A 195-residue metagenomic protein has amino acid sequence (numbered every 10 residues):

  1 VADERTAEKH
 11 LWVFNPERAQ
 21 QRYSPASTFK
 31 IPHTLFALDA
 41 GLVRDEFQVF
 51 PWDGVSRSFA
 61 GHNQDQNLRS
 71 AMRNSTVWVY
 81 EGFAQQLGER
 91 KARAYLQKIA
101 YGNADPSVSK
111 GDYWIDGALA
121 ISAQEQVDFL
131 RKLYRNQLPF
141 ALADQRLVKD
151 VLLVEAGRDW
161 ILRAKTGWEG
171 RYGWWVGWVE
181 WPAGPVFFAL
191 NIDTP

Functional and structural regions predicted by a protein language model:
V1-S24, G41: Short pre-catalytic segments that frame enzyme active sites
T6, V43, V77-V79, Y101-N103 (+4 more regions): Solvent-exposed loop/turn segments at secondary-structure junctions within structured extracellular/periplasmic domains
F14-Q20, N63-D65, R73-Y80, S107-W114 (+2 more regions): Flexible glycine/proline-enriched surface loops and loop-helix/loop-strand junctions
R18, R22, Q85-R90, Y134-P195: Structured C-terminal helix/loop/strand segments within mature extracytoplasmic catalytic/sensor domains
R22-F47, A71, Q126, F188: Active-site SXXK
L38-V55, F140-Q145: Short, well-structured active-site flanking segments
A60-H62, N67-L68, Y80-R135: Mid-domain, small-residue-enriched loop/turn segments at the edges of structured enzyme/sensor domains
A71, V79, N103-D105, G177 (+1 more regions): Structural recognition of the beta-strand scaffold that forms the well-ordered cores of secreted hydrolase catalytic
